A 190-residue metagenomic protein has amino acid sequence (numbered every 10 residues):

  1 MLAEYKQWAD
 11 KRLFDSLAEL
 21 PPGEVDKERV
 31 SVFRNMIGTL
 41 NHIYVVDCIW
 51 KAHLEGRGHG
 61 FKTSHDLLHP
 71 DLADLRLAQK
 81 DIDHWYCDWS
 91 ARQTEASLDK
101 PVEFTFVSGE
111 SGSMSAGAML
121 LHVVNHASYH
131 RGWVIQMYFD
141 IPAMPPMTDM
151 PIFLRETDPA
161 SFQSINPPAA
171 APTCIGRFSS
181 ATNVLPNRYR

Functional and structural regions predicted by a protein language model:
M1, H42-I43, A78, I82: Intrinsically disordered, low-complexity regions enriched in Ser/Pro/Gly/Gln/His and often acidic
A3-H65, V107-A169, S179, R190: Short, contiguous alpha-helical
H59-L98: Helix-adjacent hinge/juxtasegments
E95-V107: Carboxylate-rich helix-loop segments that flank metal/cofactor sites and access channels in metalloenzymes
N183-N187: Short, intrinsically disordered C-terminal tails of secreted or membrane-associated proteins
